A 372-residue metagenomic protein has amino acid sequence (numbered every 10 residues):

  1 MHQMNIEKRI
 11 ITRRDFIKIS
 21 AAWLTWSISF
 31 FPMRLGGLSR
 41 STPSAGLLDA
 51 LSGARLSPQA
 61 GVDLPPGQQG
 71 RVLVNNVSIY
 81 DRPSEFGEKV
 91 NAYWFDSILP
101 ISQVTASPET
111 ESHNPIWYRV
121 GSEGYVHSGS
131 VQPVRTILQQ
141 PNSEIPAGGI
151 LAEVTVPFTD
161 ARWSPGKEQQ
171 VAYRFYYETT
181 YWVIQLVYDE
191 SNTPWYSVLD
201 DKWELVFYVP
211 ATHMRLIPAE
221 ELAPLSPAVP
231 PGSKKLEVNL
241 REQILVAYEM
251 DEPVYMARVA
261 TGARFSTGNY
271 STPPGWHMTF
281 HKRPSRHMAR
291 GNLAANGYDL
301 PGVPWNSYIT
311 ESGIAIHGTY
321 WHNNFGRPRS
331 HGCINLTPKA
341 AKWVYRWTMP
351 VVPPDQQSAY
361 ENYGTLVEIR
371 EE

Functional and structural regions predicted by a protein language model:
M1-D15, I19-F30, G37-S41: N-terminal secretory signal peptides
F30-P83: C-terminal segment of N-terminal export signals and the immediately downstream linker at the start of the mature
T42-D63, Y118-A152, L199-P231: Boundary regions of SH3-family modules and the immediately adjacent low-complexity/disordered segments in eukaryotic
A45, V90-Q132, Y176-T212: SH3/SH3-like beta-barrel superfamily modules
N75-S84, F158-G166: Short, structured beta-strand/loop micro-motifs enriched in basic residues and often containing a Trp
P83-F95, P165-Y177: SH3/SH3-like (including bacterial SH3b) beta-barrel domains that bind proline-rich motifs or cell-wall ligands
Y188-W195, L199-P274: Cell wall/extracellular polymer interaction/catalysis modules
V229-P231, Y255, T267-P274, H281 (+1 more regions): Exported/periplasmic cell-wall-interacting domains
